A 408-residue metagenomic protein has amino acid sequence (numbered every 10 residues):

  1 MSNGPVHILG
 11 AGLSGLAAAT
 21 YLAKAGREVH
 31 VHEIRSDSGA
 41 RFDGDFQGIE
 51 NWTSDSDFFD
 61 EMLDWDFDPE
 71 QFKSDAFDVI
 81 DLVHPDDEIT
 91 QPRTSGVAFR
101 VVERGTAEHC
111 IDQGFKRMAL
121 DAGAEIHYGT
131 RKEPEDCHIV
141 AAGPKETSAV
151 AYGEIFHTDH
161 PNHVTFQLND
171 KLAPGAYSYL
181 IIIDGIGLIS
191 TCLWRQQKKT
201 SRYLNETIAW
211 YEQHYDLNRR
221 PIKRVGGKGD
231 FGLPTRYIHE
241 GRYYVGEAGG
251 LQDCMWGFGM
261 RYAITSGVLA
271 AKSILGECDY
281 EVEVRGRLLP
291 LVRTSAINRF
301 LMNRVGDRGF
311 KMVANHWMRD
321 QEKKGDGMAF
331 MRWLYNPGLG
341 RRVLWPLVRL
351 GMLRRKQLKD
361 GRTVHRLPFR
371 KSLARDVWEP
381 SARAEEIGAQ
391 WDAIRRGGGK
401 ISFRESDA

Functional and structural regions predicted by a protein language model:
M1-S14: Beta1/beta-strand and adjacent pyrophosphate-binding region of the FAD-binding site in flavoprotein oxidoreductases
P5, E28-H30, G241: Residues at the starts of beta-strands that form the adenosine-phosphate
A11, A23-F46: Glycine-rich FAD pyrophosphate-binding loop
A11, Y21, R35, H109-K223 (+2 more regions): Predominantly flavin-linked oxidoreductase catalytic cores and closely associated redox partners
S36-P85: N-terminal FAD cofactor-binding segment of flavoenzymes
S74-A76, T200-G286: FAD/FMN-dependent oxidoreductases across multiple families
W256, K272-W317: Active-site-proximal substrate-binding core of FAD-dependent oxidoreductases
R308-A408: C-terminal auxiliary extensions adjacent to catalytic cores
